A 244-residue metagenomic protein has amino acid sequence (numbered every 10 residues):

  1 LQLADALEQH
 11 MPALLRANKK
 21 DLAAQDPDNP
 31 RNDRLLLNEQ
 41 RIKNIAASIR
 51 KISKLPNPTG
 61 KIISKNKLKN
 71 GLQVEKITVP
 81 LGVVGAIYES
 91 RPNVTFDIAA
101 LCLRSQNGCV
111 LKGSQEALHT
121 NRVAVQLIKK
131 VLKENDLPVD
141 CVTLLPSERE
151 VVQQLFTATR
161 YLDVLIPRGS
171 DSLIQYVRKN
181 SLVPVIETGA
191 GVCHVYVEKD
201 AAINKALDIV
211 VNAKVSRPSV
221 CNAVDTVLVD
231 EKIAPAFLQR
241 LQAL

Functional and structural regions predicted by a protein language model:
L1-V74, L101: N-terminal Rossmann-like NAD(P)+-binding subdomain of aldehyde/semialdehyde dehydrogenases
A6-P12, S90-N93, D97-G108, V123 (+3 more regions): ALDH superfamily catalytic-core signature
L36, K112-K133, S147-T157, G169-I174: Glycine-rich, mobile lid/loop segments that gate access to catalytic sites or pores
N38, K51, K69, Q73-K76 (+1 more regions): A structured beta-alpha segment of the ubiquitous adenosine-cofactor-binding alpha/beta core
A47, K51-K54, P58-V131, N135 (+2 more regions): Conserved small-residue-rich beta-alpha loop and adjacent elements that most often cradle the phosphate/pyrophosphate
K61, L111-K112, T143-P146, I166-G169 (+2 more regions): General beta-strand structural signal in soluble alpha/beta enzymes
V83, C141, Y161-L165: Short active-site oxyanion
N107-V110, D136-V139, F156-L162, V220-A223: Short, surface-exposed connector motifs at secondary-structure boundaries
